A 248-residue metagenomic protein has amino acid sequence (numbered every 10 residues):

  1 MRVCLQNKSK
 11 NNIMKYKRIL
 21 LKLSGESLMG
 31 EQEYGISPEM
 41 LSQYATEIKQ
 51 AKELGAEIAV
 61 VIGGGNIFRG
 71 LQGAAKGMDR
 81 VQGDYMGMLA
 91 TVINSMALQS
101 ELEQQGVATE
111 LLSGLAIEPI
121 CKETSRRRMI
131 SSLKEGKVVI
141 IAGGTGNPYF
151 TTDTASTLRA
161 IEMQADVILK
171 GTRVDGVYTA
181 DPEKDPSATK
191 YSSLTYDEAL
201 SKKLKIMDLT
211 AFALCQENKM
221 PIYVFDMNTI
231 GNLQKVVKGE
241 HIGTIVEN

Functional and structural regions predicted by a protein language model:
N11-N248: C-terminal catalytic "cap/lid" subdomain
